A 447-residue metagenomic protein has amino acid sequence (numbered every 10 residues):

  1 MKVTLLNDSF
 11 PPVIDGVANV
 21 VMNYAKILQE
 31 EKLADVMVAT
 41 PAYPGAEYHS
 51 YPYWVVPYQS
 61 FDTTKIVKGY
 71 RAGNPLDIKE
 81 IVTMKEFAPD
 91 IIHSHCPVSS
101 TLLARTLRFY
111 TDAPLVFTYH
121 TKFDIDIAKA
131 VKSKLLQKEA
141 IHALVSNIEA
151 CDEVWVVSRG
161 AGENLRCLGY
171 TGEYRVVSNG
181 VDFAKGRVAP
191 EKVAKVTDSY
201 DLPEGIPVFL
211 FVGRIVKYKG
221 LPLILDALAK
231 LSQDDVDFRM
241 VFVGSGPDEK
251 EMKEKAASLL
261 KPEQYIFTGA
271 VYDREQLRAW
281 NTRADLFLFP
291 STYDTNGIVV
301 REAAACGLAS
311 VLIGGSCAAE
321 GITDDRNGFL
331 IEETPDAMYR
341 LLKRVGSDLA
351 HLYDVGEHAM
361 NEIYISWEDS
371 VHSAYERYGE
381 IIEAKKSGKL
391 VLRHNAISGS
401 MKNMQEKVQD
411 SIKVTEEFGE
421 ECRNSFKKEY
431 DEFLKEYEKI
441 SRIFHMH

Functional and structural regions predicted by a protein language model:
M1-G45, E368, M401-H447: N-terminal subdomain of nucleotide-sugar transferases
N19, P207-K230, M240, P247-K253: A conserved mid-protein helix/loop that constitutes part of the nucleotide-sugar donor-binding site
I148, A270, R278-A284: Short alpha-helical donor nucleotide-sugar binding micro-motif in glycosyltransferases
K253-V271: Nucleotide-activated donor-binding/catalytic signature segment of Leloir-type glycosyltransferases, i.e., the conserved
T292: Aromatic "clamp/platform" in nucleotide-sugar-dependent glycosyltransferases that forms part of the donor/acceptor
A309-I313: Short hydrophobic beta-strand element within catalytic cores of glycosyltransferases and related nucleotide-activated
D324-D325, F329-P335, R344-L349: Conserved acidic donor-binding segment of nucleotide-sugar-dependent glycosyltransferases
H351-I365, D369, E376: A short, well-ordered alpha-helix in the C-terminal region of glycosyltransferases
